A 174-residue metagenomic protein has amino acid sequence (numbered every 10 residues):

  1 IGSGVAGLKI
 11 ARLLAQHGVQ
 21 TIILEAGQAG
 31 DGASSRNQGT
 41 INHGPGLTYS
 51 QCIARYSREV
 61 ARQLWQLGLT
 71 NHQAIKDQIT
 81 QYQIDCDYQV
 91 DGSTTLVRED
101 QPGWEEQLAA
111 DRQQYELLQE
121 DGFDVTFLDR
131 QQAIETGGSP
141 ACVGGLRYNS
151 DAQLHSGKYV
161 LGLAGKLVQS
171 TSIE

Functional and structural regions predicted by a protein language model:
I1-I23: N-terminal Rossmann-like FAD-binding beta1-loop-alpha1 element of flavoenzymes
Q20, D85, D124, S172-I173: Residue-level detector of anion-binding/catalytic polar loops
A33-S35: Conserved catalytic-core motifs of eukaryotic protein kinase domains, centered on the activation segment
Q38-H43, E106, G144: Short, hinge-like loop/turn segments at secondary-structure boundaries
G44-R130: Dinucleotide-binding Rossmann-like beta1-alpha1 core, especially the glycine-rich loop that anchors the ADP
E116-L117, D121, A133, P140-E174: Helical element adjacent to the flavin cofactor pocket in flavoenzyme catalytic cores
